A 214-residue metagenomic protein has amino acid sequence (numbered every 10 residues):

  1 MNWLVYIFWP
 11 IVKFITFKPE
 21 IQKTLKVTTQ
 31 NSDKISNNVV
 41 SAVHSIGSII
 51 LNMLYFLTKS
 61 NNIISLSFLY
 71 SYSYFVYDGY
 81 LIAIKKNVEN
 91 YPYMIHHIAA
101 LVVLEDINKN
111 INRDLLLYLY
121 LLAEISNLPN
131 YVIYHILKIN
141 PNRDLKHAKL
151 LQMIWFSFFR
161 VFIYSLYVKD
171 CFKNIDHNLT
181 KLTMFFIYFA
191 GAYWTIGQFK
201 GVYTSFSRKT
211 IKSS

Functional and structural regions predicted by a protein language model:
M1-L122, N127-N130, Y134-S214: Membrane-helix and juxtamembrane interface regions of eukaryotic multi-pass membrane proteins
